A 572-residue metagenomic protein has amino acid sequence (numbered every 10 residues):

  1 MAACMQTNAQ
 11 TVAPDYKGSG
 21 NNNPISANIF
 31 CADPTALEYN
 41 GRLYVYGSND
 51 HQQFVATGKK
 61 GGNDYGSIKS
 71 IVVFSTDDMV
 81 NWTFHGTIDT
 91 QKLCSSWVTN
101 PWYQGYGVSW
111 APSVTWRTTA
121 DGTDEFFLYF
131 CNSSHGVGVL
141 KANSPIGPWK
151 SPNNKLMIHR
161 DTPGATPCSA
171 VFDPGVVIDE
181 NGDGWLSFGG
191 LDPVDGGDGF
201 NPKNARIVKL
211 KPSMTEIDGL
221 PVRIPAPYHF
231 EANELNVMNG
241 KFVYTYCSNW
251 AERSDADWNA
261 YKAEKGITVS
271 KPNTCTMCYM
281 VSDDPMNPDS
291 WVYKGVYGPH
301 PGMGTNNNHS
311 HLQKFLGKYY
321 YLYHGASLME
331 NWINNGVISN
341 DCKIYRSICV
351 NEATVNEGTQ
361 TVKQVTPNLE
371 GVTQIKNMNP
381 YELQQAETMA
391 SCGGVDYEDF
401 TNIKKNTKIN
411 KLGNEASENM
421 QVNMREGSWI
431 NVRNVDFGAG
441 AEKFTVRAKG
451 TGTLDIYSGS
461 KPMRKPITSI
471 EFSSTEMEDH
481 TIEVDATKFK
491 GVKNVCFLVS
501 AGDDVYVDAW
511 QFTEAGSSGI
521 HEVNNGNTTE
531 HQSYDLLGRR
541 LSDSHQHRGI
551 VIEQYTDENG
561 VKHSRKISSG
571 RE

Functional and structural regions predicted by a protein language model:
M1-T11: Bacterial Sec-dependent N-terminal signal peptides
A9-K465, E478-G516: Carbohydrate-active catalytic/glycan-binding domains of CAZyme proteins, especially the secreted or lumenal ectodomains
R117, G459, Y534, Q554-T556: A generic structural motif
V365-L369, N377-N379, D543-H545, R565-G570: Short amphipathic beta-strand/extended segments with alternating polar/hydrophobic composition
K465-T475: Solvent-exposed serine/threonine-rich low-complexity stretches and specific carbohydrate-binding patches
E514-L537: Residue-level detector of functionally pivotal "anchor" positions at catalytic/ligand-binding pockets or at interdomain
G526-T529, H545-G549: Short, small/polar residue-rich loop motifs at catalytic or cofactor-binding pockets
I550-E572: C-terminal tail/sorting-segment detector
